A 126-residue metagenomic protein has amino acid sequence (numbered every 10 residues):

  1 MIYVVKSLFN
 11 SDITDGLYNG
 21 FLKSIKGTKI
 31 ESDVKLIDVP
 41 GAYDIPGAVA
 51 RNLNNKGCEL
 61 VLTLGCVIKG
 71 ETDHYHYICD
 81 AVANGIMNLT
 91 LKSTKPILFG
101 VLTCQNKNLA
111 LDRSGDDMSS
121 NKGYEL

Functional and structural regions predicted by a protein language model:
M1-L36, P40: Glycine-rich phosphate/diphosphate-binding loop of Rossmann-like nucleotide-binding domains
L8-F9, G65-V67, L102-N106: Short, ordered loop/turn segments at secondary-structure junctions
S11, D15, N19, V39-Y43 (+3 more regions): Electropositive phosphate-/nucleotide-binding environments in soluble metabolic enzymes
T14-D15, T72-H74, L109-A110: Short glycine-/acidic-enriched loop or helix-start segments at secondary-structure transitions that form or flank
K23-E31, A50-N54, M87, L91-K95: Generic secondary-structure signature for well-ordered alpha-helical cores
L36, E59-L64, P96-L102: Short beta-strand segments at enzyme active-site cores
D44-I86: Glycine-rich phosphate-binding loop
V82-L126: C-terminal binding/interaction regions
